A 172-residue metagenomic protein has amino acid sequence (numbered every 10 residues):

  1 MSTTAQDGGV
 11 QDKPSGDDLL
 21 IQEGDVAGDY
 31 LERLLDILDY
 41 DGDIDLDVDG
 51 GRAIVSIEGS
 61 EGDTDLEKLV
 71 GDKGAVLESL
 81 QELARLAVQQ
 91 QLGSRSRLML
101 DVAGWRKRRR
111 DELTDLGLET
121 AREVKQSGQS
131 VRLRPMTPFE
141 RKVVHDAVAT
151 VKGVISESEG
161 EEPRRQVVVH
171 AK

Functional and structural regions predicted by a protein language model:
M1-K172: RNA-contacting regions in translation and RNA-metabolism proteins, encompassing KH/S1 modules where present
